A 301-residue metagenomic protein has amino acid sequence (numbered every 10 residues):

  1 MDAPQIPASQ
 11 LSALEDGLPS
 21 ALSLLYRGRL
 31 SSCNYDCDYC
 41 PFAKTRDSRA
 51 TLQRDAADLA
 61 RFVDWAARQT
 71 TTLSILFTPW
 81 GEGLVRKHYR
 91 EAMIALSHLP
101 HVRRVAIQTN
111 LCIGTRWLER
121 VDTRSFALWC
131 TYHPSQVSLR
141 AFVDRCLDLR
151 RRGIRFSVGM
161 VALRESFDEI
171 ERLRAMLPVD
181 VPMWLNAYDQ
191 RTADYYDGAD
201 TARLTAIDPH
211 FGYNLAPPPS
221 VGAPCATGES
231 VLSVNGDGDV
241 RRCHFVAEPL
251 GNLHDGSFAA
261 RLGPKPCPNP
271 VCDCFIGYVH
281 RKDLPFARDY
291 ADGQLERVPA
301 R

Functional and structural regions predicted by a protein language model:
D2-L22, L30, A43, D47 (+2 more regions): Flexible mid-to-C-terminal extensions adjoining Fe-S/redox cofactors in radical SAM and related proteins
L24, G28, G228-S230: Short loop/turn microsegments at loop-to-beta-strand junctions
N34, P41: Cys/His-coordinated zinc-binding microdomains
Y39, T227, N269: Short, cysteine/histidine-rich loop/knuckle motifs that typically chelate Zn2+
R49, F126-D237, R241, F245 (+1 more regions): Radical SAM enzyme [4Fe-4S]-AdoMet core and its adjacent flexible, acidic and glycine-rich loops/tails across
L52-D55, R86: N-terminal juxtadomain amphipathic helix that follows a signal peptide/anchor or precedes a small N-terminal auxiliary
L59-T78, R86-L173: Radical SAM/AdoMet-radical enzyme domain recognition
